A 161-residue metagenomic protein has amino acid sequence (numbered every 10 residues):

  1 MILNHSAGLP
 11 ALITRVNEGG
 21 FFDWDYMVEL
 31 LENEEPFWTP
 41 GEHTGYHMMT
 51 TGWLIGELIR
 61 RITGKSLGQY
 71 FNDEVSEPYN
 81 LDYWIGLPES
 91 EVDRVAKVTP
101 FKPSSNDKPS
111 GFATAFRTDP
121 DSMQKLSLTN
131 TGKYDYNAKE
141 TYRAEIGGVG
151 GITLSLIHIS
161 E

Functional and structural regions predicted by a protein language model:
M1-S160: Short, surface-exposed loop or secondary-structure junction motifs that flank catalytic or metal-binding residues
